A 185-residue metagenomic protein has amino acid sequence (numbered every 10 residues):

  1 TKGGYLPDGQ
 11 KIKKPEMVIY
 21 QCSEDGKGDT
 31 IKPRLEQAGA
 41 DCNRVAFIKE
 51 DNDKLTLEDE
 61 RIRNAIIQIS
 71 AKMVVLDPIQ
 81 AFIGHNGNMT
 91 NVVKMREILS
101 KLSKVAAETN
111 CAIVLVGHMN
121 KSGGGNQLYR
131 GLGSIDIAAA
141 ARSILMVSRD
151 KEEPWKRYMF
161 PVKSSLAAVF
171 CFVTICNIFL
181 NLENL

Functional and structural regions predicted by a protein language model:
T1: A conserved segment at the C-terminal end of the G1
G4-E97, S103-K104, L185: Conserved inter-motif catalytic segment of the P-loop NTP-binding fold
V18-Q21, M73, V93-L182: Phosphate-binding/switch region of NTP-binding enzymes
